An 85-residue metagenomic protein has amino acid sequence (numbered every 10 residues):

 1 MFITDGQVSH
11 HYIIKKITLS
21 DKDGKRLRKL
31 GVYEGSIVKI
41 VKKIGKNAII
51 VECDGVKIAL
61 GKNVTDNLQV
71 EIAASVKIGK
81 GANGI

Functional and structural regions predicted by a protein language model:
I3, L27-G31: Short, surface-exposed secondary-structure edge patches
H10-D23: Short, structured beta-strand/loop micro-motifs enriched in basic residues and often containing a Trp
I14, I37-I40: Conserved hydrophobic positions within beta-strands
K22-R26, S36: Short alpha-helix capping/helix-loop boundary micro-motifs
I49-I85: C-terminal structural segments of small proteins and small subunits
